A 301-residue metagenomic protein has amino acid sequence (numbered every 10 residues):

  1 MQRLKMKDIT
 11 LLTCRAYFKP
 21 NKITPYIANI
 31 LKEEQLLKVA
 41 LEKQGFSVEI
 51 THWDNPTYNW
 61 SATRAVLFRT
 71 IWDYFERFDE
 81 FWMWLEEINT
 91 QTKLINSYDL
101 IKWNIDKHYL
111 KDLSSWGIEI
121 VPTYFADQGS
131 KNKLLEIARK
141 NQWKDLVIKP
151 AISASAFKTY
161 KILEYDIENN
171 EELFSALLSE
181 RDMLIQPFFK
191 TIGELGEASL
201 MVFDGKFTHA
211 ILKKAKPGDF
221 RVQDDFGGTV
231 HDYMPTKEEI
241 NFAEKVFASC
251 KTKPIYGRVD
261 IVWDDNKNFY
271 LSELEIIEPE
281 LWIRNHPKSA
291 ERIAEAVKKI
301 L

Functional and structural regions predicted by a protein language model:
K5-T10: Extreme N-terminal starter segment of soluble prokaryotic enzymes
C14-D127: Conserved N-proximal alpha/beta basic substrate-recognition cap immediately N-terminal to, or forming the N-lobe
D54-T63, K133-K140, F174-S175: Short amphipathic alpha-helix with an adjacent loop that forms part of the alpha/beta core around
T63-F68, S199-V202, N268-E280: A short beta-strand motif that forms the metal-chelation/ATP-contact edge of phosphoryl-transfer active sites
Y74-E76, S155, I192: Short glycine-rich, flexible loops that bind phosphorylated cofactors or substrates
G117-V147: Rossmann-like NAD(P)H-binding beta-loop-alpha module
F157-F247, Y270: Phosphate-binding site of ATP-dependent enzymes
K237-L301: ATP-dependent carboxylate activation and anion-phosphoryl transfer catalytic cores that bind Mg-ATP to form
